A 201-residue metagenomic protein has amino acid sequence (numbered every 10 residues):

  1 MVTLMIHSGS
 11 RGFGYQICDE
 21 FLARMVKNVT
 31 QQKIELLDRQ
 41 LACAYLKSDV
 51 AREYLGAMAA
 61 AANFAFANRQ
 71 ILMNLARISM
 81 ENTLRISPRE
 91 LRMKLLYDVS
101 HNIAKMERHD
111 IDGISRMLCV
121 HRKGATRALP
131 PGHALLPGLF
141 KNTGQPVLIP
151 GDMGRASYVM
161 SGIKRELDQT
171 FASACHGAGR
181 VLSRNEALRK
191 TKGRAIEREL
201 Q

Functional and structural regions predicted by a protein language model:
M1-Q201: Domain-length cofactor-binding catalytic modules of enzymes
